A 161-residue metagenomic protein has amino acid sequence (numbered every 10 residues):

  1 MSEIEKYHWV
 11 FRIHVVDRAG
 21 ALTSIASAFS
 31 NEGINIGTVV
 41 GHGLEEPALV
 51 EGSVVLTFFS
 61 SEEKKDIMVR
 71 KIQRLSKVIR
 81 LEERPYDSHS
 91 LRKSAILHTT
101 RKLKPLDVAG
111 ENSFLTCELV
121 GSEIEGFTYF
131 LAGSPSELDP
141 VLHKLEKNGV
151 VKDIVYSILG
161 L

Functional and structural regions predicted by a protein language model:
M1-W9, H14-E51, F59-L161: Long, contiguous binding/interaction regions
